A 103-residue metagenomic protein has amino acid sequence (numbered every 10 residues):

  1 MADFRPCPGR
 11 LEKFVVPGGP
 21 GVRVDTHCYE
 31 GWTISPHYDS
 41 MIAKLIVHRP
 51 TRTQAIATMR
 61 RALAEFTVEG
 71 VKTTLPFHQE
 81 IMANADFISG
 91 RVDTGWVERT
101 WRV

Functional and structural regions predicted by a protein language model:
M1-V103: Catalytic cores of soluble metabolic enzymes centered on carboxylation/carboxyl-transfer
